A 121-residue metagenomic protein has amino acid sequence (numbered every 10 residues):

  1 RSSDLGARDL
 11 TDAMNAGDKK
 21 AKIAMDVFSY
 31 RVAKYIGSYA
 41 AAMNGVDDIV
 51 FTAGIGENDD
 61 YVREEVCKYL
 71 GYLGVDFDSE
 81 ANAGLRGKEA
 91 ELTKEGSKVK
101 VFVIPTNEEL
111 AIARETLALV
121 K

Functional and structural regions predicted by a protein language model:
L5-K20, S38-Y39: Long, amphipathic alpha-helical stalk/connector segments used for oligomerization, subunit docking, or mechanical
K22, D26-V50, G56-K121: Internal helix-turn-beta structural module
